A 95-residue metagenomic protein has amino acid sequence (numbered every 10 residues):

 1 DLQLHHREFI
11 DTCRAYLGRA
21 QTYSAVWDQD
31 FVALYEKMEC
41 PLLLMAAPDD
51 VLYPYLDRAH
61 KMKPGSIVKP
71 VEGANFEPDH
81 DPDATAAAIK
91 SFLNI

Functional and structural regions predicted by a protein language model:
D1-Y35: Conserved alpha/beta-hydrolase catalytic His-Asp/Glu region
Y16-R19, L52, P82: A structural signal for well-ordered alpha-helical scaffolds and beta->alpha junctions
L34, Y55-R58, A84: A short acidic, amphipathic alpha-helical/loop segment
P41-D79: Conserved loop-alpha-helix segment in the C-terminal half of the alpha/beta-hydrolase fold that carries the catalytic
P78-L93: Post-His helix in hydrolase/transferase enzymes
